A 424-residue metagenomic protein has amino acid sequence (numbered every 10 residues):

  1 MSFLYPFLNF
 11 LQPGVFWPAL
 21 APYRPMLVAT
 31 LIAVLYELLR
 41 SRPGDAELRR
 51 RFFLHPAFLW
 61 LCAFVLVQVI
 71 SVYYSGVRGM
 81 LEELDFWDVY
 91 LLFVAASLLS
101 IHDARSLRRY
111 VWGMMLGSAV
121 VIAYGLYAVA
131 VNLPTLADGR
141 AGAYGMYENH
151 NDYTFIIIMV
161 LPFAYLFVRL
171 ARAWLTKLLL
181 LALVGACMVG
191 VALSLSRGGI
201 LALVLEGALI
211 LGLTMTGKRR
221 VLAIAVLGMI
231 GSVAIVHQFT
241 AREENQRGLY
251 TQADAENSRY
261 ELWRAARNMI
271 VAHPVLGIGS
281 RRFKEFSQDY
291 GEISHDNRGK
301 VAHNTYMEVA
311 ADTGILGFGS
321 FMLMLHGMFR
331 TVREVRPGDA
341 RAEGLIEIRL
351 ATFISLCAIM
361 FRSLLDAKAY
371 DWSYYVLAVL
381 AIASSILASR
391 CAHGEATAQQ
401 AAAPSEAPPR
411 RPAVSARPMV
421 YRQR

Functional and structural regions predicted by a protein language model:
M1-P6, V332-L365, A381: Loop-to-helix entry and N-terminal half of a specific, functionally important transmembrane alpha helix in multi-pass
M1-V69, R78, R105-W112, L170-L178 (+3 more regions): Transmembrane signal-anchor hairpin modules in multi-pass inner-membrane enzymes, especially those that act on
L8-T30, G44-H55, V65-L91, S100-W112 (+5 more regions): Interfacial transmembrane-helix termini
G14-P18, R40-G44, V94-I101, A123-A130 (+4 more regions): Juxtamembrane membrane-interface segments at transmembrane alpha-helix termini
Y23-R40, L84-A95, D152-L161, L201-A208 (+3 more regions): Membrane-embedded alpha-helical segments of multi-pass membrane proteins, especially the transmembrane helices
V34, V65-I70, V89-F93, S106-G139 (+6 more regions): Alpha-helical transmembrane segments of multi-pass inner-membrane proteins
T135, Y144, F239-R242, L249-R264 (+3 more regions): Long extracytoplasmic/lumenal interhelical loops at the membrane interface of multi-pass membrane proteins
M188-G190, L195-R197, R264-R267, H273-L276 (+2 more regions): A conserved mid-to-late transmembrane alpha helix and its immediate loop/hinge that forms the functional core
